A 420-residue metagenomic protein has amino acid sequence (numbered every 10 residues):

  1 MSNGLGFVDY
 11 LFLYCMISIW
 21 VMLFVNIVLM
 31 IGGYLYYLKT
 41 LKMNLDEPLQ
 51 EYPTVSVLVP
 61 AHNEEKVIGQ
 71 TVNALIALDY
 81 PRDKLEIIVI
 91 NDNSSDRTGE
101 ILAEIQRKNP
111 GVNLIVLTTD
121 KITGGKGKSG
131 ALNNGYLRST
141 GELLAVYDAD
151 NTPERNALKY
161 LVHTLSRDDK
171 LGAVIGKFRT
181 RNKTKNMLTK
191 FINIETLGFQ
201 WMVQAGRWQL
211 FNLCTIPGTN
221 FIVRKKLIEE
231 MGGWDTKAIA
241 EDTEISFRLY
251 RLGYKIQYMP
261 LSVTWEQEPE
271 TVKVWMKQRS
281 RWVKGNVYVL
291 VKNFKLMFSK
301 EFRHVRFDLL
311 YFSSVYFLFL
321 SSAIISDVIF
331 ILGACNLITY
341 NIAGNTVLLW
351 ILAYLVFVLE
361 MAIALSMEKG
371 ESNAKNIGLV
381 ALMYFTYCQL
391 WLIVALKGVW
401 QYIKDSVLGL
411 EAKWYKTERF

Functional and structural regions predicted by a protein language model:
V28-Y52, K295-F312, V328-F420: Juxtamembrane C-terminal module of membrane proteins
L29-K84: N-terminal signal-anchor transmembrane helix
P53-S56, E86, E229, E244: Cell-envelope/extracellular polymer assembly enzymes that use nucleotide-activated donors
N73-I122: Acidic donor-binding segment of Leloir-type glycosyltransferases
N109-G111, I115-E142, R155-I239, S280-V291: Long helical/loop segments within the catalytic core of UDP-sugar-dependent glycosyltransferases, especially the large
I239-I245: Acidic donor-binding loop at a coil-to-helix junction in glycosyltransferase catalytic cores that engages
S246-T264: Catalytic donor-sugar/metal-binding loop of nucleotide-sugar-dependent glycosyltransferases
